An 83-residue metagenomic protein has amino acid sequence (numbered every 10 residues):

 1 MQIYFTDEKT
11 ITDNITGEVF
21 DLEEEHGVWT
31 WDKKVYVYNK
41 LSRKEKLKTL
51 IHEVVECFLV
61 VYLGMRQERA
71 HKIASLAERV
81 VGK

Functional and structural regions predicted by a protein language model:
M1-E45, C57-V61, Q67-R79: Active-site scaffold of zinc-dependent metalloenzymes
T49, E53-C57: Catalytic glutamate of the conserved HExxH
G82-K83: Active-site or metal-binding loop neighborhoods of secreted/extracellular toxin and effector enzymes
